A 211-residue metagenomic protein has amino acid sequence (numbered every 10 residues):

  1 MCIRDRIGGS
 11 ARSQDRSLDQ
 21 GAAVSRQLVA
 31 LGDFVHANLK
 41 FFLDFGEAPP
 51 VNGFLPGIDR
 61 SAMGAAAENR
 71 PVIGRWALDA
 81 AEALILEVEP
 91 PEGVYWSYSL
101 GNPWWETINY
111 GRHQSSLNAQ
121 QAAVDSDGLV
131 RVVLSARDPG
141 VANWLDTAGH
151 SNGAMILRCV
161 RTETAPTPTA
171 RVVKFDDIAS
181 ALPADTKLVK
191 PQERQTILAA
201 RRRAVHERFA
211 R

Functional and structural regions predicted by a protein language model:
R4-R211: A compositional/structural signature for long, glycine/proline-rich flexible linkers and loops on extracytoplasmic
